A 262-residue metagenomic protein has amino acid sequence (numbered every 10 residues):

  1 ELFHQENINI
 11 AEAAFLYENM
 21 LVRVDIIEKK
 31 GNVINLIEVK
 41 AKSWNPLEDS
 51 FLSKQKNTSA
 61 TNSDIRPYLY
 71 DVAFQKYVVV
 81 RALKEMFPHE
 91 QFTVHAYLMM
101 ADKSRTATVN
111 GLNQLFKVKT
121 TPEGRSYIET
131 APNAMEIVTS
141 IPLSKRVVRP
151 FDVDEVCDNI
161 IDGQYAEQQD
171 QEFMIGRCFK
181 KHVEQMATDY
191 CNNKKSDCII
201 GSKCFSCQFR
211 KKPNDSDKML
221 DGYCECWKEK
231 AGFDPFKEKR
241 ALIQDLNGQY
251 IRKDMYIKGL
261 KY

Functional and structural regions predicted by a protein language model:
H4-Q5, N9, F173, R177: Low-complexity, intrinsically disordered regions enriched in charged/polar residues
E6, A11-N159: Mg2+/Mn2+-dependent nuclease catalytic core
N113-Y262: Cys/His-rich finger/ribbon microdomains and the adjacent scaffold used for macromolecule binding/structural
